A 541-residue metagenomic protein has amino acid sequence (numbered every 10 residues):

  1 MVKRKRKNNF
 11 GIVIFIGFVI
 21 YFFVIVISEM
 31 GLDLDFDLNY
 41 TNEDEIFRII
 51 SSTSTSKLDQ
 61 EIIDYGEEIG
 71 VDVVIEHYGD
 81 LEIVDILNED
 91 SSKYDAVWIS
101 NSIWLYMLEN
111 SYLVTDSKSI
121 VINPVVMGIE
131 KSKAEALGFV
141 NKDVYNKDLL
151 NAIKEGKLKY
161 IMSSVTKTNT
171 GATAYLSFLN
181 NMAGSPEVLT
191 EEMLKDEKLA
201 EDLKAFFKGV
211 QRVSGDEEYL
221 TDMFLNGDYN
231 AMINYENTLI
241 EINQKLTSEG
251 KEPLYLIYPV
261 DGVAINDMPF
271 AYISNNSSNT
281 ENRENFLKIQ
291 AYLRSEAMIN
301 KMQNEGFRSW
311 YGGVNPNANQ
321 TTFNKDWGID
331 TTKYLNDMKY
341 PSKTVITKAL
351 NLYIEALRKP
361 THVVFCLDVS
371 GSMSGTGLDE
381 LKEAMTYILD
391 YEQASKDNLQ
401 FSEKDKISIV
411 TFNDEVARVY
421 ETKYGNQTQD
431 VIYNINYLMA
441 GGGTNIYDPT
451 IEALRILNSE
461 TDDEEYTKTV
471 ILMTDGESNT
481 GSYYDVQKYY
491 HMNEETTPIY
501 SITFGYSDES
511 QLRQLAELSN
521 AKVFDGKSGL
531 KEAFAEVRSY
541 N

Functional and structural regions predicted by a protein language model:
N9-I12, M30-L34, Y311-V364, G371-D379: Acidic, polar low-complexity linker/tail segments
D37-K157, I161-S164: N-terminal segment of the mature folded domain
V126-K133, N266-E284, K301-E305: A bilobed periplasmic-binding-protein/Venus flytrap-type ligand-binding module shared by bacterial periplasmic
T166, Q290-V314: Periplasmic-binding protein-like
P186-Y258: Ligand-binding pocket segment of bilobal, Venus flytrap-like solute-binding proteins
K251, T474-D525, A535-V537: VWA/integrin I-like adhesion module and closely mimicked acidic/polar interface patches used
A356-E421, P449-T450, T469-M473, S507: Von Willebrand factor
A417-V419, Q427-K468, S501-Q511, E532-A533: Von Willebrand factor
